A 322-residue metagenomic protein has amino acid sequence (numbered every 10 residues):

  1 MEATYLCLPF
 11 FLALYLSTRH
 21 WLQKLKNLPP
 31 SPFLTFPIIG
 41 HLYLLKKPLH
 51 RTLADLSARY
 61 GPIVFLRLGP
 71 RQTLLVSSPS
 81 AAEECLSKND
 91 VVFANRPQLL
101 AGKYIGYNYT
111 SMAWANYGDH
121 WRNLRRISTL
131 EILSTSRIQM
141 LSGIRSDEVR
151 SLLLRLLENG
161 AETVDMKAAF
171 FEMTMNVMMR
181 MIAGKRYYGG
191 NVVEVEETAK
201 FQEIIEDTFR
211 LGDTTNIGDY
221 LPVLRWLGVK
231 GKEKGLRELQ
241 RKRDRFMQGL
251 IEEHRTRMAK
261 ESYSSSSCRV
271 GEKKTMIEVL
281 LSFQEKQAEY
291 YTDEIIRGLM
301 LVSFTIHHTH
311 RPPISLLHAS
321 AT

Functional and structural regions predicted by a protein language model:
M1-K24, Y109: Cytosolic, low-complexity regulatory segments enriched in Ser/Pro/Gly with interspersed Lys/Arg in eukaryotic signaling
M1-L12, R67-L74, S136-D147, L157-R180 (+5 more regions): Cytochrome P450
Y15-L28, K185, E285-A288, L317-T322: Cytochrome P450
K26-L42, R51-M140, I144, F170-M179 (+1 more regions): Cytochrome P450 substrate-recognition site 1
P29-L34, S142-S146, E197-F209, R241-D244 (+2 more regions): Cytochrome P450 I-helix active-site segment
L56, I205, L224-G231, Q240 (+3 more regions): Catalytic core of nucleotide-sugar-dependent glycosyltransferases
R71-E83, S111, V149-L154, V164-V192 (+4 more regions): Hydrophobic mid-domain F-helix/FG-region of cytochrome P450s
L133-R137, L211-N216, R237-L316: Conserved cytochrome P450 catalytic core segment spanning the I/J/K helices
